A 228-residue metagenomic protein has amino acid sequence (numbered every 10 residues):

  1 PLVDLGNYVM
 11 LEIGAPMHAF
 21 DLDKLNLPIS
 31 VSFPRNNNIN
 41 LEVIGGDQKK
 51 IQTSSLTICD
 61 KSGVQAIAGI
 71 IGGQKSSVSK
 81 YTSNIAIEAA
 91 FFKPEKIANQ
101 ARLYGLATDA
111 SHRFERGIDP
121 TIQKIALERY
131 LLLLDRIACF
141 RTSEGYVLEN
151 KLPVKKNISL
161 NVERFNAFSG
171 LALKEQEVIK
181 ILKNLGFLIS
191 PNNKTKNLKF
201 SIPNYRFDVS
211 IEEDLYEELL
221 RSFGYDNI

Functional and structural regions predicted by a protein language model:
P1-I228: RNA/tRNA-interacting regions in translation and RNA-turnover enzymes
